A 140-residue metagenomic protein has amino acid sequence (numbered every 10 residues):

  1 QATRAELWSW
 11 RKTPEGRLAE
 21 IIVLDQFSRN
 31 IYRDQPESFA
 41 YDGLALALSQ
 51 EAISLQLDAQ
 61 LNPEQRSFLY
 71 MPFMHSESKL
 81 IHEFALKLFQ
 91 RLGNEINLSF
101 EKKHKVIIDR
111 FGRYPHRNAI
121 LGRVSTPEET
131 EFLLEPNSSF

Functional and structural regions predicted by a protein language model:
Q1-D34, F39-F140: Intrinsically disordered, low-complexity activation-like regions
